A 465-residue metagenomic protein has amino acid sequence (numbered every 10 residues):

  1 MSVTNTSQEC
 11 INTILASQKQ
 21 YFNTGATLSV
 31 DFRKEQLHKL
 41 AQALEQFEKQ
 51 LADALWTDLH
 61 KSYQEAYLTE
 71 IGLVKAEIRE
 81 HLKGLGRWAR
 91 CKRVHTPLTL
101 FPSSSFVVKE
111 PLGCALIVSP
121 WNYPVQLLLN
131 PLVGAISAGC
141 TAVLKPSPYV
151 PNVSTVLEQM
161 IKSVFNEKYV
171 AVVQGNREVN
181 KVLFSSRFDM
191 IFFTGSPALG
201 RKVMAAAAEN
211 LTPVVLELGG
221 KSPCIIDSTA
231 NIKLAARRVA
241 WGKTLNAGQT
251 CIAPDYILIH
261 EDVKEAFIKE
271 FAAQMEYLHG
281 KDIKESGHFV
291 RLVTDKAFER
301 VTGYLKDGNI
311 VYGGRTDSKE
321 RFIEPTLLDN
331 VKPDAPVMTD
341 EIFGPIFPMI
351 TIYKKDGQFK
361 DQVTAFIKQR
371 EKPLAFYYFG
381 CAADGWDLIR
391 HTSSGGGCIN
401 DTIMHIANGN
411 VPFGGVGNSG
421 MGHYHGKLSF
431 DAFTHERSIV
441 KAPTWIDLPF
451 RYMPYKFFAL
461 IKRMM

Functional and structural regions predicted by a protein language model:
M1-F106: N-terminal Rossmann-like NAD(P)+-binding subdomain of aldehyde/semialdehyde dehydrogenases
S2, L28-S29, I225, I323-M465: Conserved C-terminal structural/oligomerization subdomain of aldehyde/semialdehyde dehydrogenase
S2-N5, F165, A198-P333, K355-Q358 (+3 more regions): ALDH superfamily catalytic-core signature
R33, I78, G139, V170 (+8 more regions): Residue-level signal for inorganic ion chemistry
A41-L44, E48, L59, L82-A89 (+11 more regions): Structural signal for hydrophobic packing residues in well-ordered secondary-structure cores of soluble enzyme domains
L98-L234, G357: Rossmann-like NAD(P) dinucleotide-binding subdomain of oxidoreductase/dehydrogenase enzymes
Q174, G195, Y312-G314, G380: Short loop/edge segments at beta-strand edges and connector loops that shape dinucleotide/nucleotide cofactor-binding
